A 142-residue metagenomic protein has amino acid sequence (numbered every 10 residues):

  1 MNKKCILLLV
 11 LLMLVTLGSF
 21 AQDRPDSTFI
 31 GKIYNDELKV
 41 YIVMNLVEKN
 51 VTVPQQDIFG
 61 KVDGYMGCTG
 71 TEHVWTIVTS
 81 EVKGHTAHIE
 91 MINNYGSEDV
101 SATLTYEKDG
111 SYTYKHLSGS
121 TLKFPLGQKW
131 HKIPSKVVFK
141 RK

Functional and structural regions predicted by a protein language model:
M1-P25: Bacterial Sec-dependent N-terminal signal peptides
Q22-S101, T121-K142: Central antiparallel beta-sheet cores of small beta-barrel/beta-sandwich binding domains
H88, S111-T113: General beta-strand recognition
D99-G110: Extended Gly/Ser/Thr-rich low-complexity repeat segments, especially those forming or decorating extracellular
K115-G119: Non-cytosolic coordination micro-motifs
